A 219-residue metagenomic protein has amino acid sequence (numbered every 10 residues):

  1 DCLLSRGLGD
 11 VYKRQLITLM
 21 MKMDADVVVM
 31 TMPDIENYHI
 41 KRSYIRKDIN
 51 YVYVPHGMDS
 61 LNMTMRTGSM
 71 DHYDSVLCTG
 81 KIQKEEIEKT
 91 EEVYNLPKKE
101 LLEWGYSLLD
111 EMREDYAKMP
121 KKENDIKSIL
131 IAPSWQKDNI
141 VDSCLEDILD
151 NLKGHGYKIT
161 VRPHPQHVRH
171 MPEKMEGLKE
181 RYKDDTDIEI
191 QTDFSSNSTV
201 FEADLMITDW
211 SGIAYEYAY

Functional and structural regions predicted by a protein language model:
D1-Y12: Single conserved hydrophobic/aromatic residue that forms the stacking wall/gate of nucleotide- or nucleobase-binding
L4, L19-M21, S69, T199: Structural alpha-helical scaffold elements that stabilize or flank donor/cofactor-binding regions in carbohydrate
D10-Q15, M23, V27-D34, Y44-D110: Active-site-proximal region of nucleotide-activated glycan assembly enzymes, centered on histidine/acidic-rich loops
T18, R66, I148, S196: Acidic, amphipathic alpha-helical patches
E36-Y38, E85, D138-N139, A214-Y215: Short glycine-rich, flexible loops that bind phosphorylated cofactors or substrates
Y53, D193-Y219: A donor-sugar binding/catalytic signature common to diverse glycosyltransferases and related nucleotide-sugar
S107-L178: Conserved catalytic-core segment of nucleotide-activated headgroup transferases in glycan assembly
K174-T192: Nucleotide-activated donor-binding/catalytic signature segment of Leloir-type glycosyltransferases, i.e., the conserved
